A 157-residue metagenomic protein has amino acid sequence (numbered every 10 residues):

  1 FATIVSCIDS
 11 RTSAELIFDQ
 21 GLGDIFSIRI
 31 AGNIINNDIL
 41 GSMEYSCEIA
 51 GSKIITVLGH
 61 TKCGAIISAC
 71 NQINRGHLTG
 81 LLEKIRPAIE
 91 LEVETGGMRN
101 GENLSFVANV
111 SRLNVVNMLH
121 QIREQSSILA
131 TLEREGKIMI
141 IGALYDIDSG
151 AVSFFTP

Functional and structural regions predicted by a protein language model:
F1-I34: Short, conserved "active-site rim" segments that organize catalytic pockets and cofactor/ligand binding
I4, I28, V57, G142 (+1 more regions): Divalent metal-coordination and catalytic microenvironments
I8-R11, T61-A65: Gly/Ser/Thr-rich loops at beta-strand to alpha-helix junctions that form or flank small-molecule/cofactor-binding
G23, G32-A50, G64-P157: Divalent-metal-activated hydrolytic enzyme cores
